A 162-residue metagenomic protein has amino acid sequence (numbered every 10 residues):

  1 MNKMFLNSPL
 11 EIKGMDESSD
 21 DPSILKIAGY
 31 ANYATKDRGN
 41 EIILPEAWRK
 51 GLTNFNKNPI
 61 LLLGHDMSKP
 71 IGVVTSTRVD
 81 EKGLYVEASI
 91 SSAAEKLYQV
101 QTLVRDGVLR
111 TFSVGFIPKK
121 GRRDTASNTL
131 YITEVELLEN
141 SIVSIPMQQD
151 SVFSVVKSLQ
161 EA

Functional and structural regions predicted by a protein language model:
M1-N54, E161: Polar/acidic, low-complexity leader/linker segments enriched in S/T/G and N/D
K13-G14, I24-K26, P59, S76-A162: Residue microenvironments linked to proteolytic maturation and disulfide-stabilized extracellular modules
A31-Y33, L63-H65, A88: Pocket-edge structural micro-motifs
K36, D66-K69, S91-A94: Short, charged/polar surface micro-motifs in flexible loops or helix N-caps
G39-E41, P70-V73, R123-T125: Short, solvent-exposed polar/charged micro-motifs at secondary-structure junctions
P45-L61, V104-G107: A short, contiguous, amphipathic alpha-helix enriched in charged residues
N56-M67, F112: Short conserved beta-strand and strand-loop elements enriched in small hydrophobics with frequent Asp/Gly
L63-V79: A surface-exposed loop-and-adjacent beta-strand signature within N-terminal beta-sandwich domains that mediate ligand
